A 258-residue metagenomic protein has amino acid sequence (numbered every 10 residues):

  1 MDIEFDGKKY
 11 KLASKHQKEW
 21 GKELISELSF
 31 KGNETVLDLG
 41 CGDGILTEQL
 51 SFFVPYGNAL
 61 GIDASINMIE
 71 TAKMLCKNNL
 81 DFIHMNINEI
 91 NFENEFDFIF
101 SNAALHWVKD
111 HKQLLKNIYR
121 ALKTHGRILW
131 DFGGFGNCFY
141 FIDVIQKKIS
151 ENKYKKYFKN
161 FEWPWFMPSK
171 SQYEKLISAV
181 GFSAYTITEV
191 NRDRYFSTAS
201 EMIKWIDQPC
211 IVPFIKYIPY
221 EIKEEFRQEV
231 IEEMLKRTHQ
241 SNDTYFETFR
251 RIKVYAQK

Functional and structural regions predicted by a protein language model:
M1-E34, I45-Q49, M68-T71: Conserved class I S-adenosyl-L-methionine
I25, E48-S51, L115-Y119, Q146: A structural alpha-helix within SAM-dependent methyltransferase catalytic domains
L37-L39, D43-E89: Class I SAM-dependent methyltransferase SAM/SAH-binding core
N88-F98: A short acidic, Gly/Pro-enriched loop at the edge of an enzyme's catalytic core that lines a small-molecule cofactor
F98-H111: A short SAM/SAH-binding and catalytic strip from SAM-dependent methyltransferases
K112-R127: A short glycine-rich, Lys/Arg-flanked "PGG" loop and its adjoining helix->strand segment in the class I
L129-N152: Conserved class I S-adenosyl-L-methionine
E162-K258: Conserved Class I S-adenosyl-L-methionine
